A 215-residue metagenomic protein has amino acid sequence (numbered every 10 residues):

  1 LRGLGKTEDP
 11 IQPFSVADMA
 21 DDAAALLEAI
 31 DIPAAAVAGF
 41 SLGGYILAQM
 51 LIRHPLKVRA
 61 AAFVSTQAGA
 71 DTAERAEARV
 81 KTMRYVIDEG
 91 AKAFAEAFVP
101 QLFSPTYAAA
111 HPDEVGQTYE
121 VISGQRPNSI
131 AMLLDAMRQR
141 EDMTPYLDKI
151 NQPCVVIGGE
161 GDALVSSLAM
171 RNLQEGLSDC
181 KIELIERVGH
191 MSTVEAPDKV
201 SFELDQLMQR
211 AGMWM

Functional and structural regions predicted by a protein language model:
L1-A38, K199-Q206: Active-site loop/oxyanion-hole signature of alpha/beta-hydrolase fold enzymes
L1-G5, A68, G189-S192: Alpha/beta-hydrolase active-site loop signature
T7-P13, T72-R75, S167-L168: Conserved catalytic-core motifs of eukaryotic protein kinase domains, centered on the activation segment
A29-T72: Conserved hydrolase catalytic core segment
A70-E77, E89-K149: Conserved alpha/beta-hydrolase catalytic His-Asp/Glu region
I150, V156-G158, D162: Short beta-strand/loop motif that positions the catalytic acidic residue of the alpha/beta-hydrolase fold
Q152, S166-E175: Short alpha-helix in the alpha/beta-hydrolase fold that links the catalytic acid
C180-M215: Catalytic active-site module of serine/aspartate enzymes centered on a nucleophile-bearing elbow/loop
